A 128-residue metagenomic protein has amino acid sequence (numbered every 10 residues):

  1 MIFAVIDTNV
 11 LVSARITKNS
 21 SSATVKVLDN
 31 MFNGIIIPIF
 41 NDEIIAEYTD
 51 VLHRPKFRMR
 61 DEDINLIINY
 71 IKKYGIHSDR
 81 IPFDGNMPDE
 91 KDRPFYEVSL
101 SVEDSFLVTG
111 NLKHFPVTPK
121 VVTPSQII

Functional and structural regions predicted by a protein language model:
M1-P38: Short, well-structured N-terminal submotif of metal-dependent ribonuclease cores
T8, D42-E43, G110-L112: Short secondary-structure boundary segments
L11-V12, A46, H114-P116: Short, active-site-adjacent cap segments at secondary-structure transitions
S13-R15, V51, T118: Residues that scaffold the ATP/ADP-binding catalytic core of kinase and kinase-like folds
D29-F83: PIN-domain endoribonuclease scaffold, especially VapC-family toxins
K72-D104: Mid-chain, well-packed structural core segment of small domains
R93, L100, S105-V108, L112-I128: Acidic, PIN/NYN-like endoribonuclease modules and their adjacent C-terminal/linker elements
